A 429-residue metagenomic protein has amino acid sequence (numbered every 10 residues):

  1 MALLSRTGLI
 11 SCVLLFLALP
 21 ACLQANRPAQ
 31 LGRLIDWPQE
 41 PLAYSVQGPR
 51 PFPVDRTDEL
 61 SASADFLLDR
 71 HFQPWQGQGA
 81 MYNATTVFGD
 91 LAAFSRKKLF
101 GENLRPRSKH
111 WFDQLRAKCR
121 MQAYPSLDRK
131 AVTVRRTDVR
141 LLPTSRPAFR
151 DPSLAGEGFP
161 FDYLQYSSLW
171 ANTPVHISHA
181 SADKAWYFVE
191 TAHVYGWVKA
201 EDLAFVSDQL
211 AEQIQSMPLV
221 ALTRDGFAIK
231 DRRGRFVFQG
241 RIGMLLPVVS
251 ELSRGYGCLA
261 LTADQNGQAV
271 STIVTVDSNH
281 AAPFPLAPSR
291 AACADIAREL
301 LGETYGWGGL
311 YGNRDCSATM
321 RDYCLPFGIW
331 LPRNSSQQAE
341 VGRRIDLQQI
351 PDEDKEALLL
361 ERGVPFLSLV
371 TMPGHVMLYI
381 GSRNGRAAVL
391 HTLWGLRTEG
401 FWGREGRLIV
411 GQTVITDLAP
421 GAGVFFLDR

Functional and structural regions predicted by a protein language model:
I10-P20: Bacterial N-terminal signal peptides
N26-P152, E157-P160, H176, A185 (+3 more regions): Boundary regions of SH3-family modules and the immediately adjacent low-complexity/disordered segments in eukaryotic
A29-G48, A387, T392-R397, F401-R429: Low-complexity, Gly/Ser/Thr/Pro-rich intrinsically disordered linker/tail segments
G156-S181, G234-L252: Conserved beta-strand/loop element in small beta-rich adapter and peptidoglycan-binding domains
D162, R232-R233, N279-F284, G302-Y311 (+2 more regions): Second-shell loop/turn segments in exported
S168, P332-G400: ...with weaker cross-activation on analogous glycine-rich loops/strands in unrelated enzymes
V206, F227-T272, E303-R314, P373-D417: Glycine-rich catalytic cores of cysteine/serine-nucleophile enzymes that process amide/ester linkages in cell-envelope
C293, A297, W307-Q338: Active-site nucleophilic cysteine motif
